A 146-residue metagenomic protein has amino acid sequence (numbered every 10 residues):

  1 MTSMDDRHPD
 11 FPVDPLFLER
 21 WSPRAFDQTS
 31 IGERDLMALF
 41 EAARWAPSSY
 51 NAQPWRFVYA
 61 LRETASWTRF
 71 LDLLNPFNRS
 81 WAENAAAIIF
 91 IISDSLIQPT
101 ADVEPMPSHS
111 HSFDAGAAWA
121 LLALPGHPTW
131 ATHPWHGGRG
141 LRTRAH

Functional and structural regions predicted by a protein language model:
M1-L36: Specificity-determining recognition surfaces
E19, A46-P47: Helix-loop element at the rim of GNAT/NAT acetyltransferase active sites that forms part of the acceptor-substrate
R20-S22, N51-P54, E83-A85, H127-A131: Short glycine-enriched loop/turn motifs at secondary-structure junctions
D35, R62, R69, A145-H146: Short Asp/Glu-rich motifs
L36-R44: A structural motif
A43-R44, I89, Q98-H146: Small-aliphatic-rich amphipathic alpha-helix that forms the alpha element of a beta-alpha
R44-A46, N75-P76: Short beta-turn/strand-loop junction motif enriched in small, turn-promoting residues
N51-A118: Glycine/small-residue-rich phosphate/adenosyl-binding loop
